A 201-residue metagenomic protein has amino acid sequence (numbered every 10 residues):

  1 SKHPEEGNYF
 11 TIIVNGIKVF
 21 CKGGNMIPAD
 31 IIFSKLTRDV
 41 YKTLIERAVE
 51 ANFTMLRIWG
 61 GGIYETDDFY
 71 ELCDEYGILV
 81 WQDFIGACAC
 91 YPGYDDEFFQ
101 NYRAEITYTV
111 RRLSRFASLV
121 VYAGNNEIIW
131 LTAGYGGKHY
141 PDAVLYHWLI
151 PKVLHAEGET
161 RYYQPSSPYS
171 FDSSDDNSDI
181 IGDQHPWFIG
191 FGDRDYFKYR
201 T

Functional and structural regions predicted by a protein language model:
S1-A89, F99-V121: Active-site-adjacent substrate/metal-binding segments within catalytic domains of carbohydrate-active enzymes
Y9, I13, T43, L119-N125 (+1 more regions): Short flexible/disordered coil segments
L36, Y94-N101, K138-L145: Alpha-helix N-cap and loop-to-helix initiation/capping positions
G62-Y64, G86-A89, N126-W130, Y169-F171: Solvent-exposed loop/turn segments at secondary-structure junctions within structured extracellular/periplasmic domains
D68-F69, P92, A133-G137, V153 (+1 more regions): Short acidic, glycine/serine/threonine-rich loops at helix termini
G77-V80, L113, A117, N126 (+2 more regions): A generic secondary-structure signal for well-formed alpha-helical elements
Y108-Y140: Active-site groove signature of glycoside hydrolases
L145-W148, K152-T201: Extracellular glycoside hydrolase catalytic/binding regions
